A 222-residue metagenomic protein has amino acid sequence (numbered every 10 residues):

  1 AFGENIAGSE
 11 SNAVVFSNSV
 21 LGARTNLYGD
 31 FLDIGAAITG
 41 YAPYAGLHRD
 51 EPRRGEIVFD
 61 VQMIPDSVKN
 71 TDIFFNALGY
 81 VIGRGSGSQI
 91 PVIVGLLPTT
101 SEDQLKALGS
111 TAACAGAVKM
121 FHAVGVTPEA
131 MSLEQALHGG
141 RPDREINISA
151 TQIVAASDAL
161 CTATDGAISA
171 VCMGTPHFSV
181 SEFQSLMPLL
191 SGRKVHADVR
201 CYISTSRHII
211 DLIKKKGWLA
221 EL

Functional and structural regions predicted by a protein language model:
A1-E221: Non-transmembrane, aqueous-exposed alpha-helical and coiled segments at domain scale
